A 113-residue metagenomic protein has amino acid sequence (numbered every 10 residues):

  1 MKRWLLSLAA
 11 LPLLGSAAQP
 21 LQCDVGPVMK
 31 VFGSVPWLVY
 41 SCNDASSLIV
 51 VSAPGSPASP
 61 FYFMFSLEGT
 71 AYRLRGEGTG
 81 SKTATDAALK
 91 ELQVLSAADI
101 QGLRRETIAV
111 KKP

Functional and structural regions predicted by a protein language model:
W4-L14: Sec-dependent N-terminal signal peptides
L11, D44, V50-S52, I108-P113: Charged/polar interaction segments and conserved charged motifs
P12-L14, K30, R75: Generic detector of intrinsically disordered, low-complexity, polar/charged segments
A18-Y62: N-terminal secretory signal peptides
A53-L89: Acidic, aromatic-enriched beta-alpha/helix-loop junctions
G78-P113: C-terminal partner/receptor-binding element of secreted or periplasmic proteins
